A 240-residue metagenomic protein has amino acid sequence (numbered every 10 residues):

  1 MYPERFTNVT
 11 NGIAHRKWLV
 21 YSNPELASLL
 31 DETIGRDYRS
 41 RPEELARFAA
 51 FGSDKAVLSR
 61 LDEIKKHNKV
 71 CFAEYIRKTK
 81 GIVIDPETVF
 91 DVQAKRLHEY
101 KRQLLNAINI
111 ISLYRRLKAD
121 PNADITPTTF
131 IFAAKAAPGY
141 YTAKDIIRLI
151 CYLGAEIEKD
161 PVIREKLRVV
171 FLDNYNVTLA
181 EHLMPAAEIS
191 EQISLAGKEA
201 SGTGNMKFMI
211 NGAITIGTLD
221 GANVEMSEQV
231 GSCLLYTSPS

Functional and structural regions predicted by a protein language model:
M1-G35, K101-R116, P121-N122: Segments forming glycine/polar-rich beta-alpha architectures that bind adenosine-containing cofactors
P3-N8, H15-K17, R96, P127-I131 (+5 more regions): Beta-sheet entry/capping signal
N11-R16, N23-E25, K135-P138, Y175-V177 (+3 more regions): Short, glycine-/Ser/Thr-/acidic-enriched flexible segments
L19-V83, E87: Extended, charge-enriched "interface" segments that sit outside catalytic cores
A73-A180: Long, K/E/R/D-enriched contiguous segments that form extended
E188-G231: A donor-sugar binding/catalytic signature common to diverse glycosyltransferases and related nucleotide-sugar
Y236-S240: Conserved small/polar residues in nucleotide/adenosyl-binding loops
